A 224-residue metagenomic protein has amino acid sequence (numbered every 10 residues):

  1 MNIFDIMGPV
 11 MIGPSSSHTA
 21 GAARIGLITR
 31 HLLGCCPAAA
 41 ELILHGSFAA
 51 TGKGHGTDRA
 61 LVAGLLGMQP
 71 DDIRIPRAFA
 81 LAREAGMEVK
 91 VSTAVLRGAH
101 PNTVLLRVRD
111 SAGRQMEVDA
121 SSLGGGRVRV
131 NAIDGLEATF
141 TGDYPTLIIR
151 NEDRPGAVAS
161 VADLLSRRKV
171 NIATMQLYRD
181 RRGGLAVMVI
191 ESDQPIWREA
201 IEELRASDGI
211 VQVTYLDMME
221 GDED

Functional and structural regions predicted by a protein language model:
M1-M11, A40-I43: Short, hydrophobic/aliphatic alpha-helical segments
G8-G26: Conserved phosphate/anionic-ligand binding catalytic regions in large, soluble enzymes, centered on
I12, I28-C35, L66-P70, E84-E88 (+4 more regions): Generic secondary-structure signature for well-ordered alpha-helical cores
L32-E41, I75, P101: Non-transmembrane, aqueous-exposed alpha-helical and coiled segments at domain scale
E41, H45-E84: A structural-propensity feature for long, helix-poor, extended segments
T51-R59, P101, L185-E191: Short glycine/threonine-rich loop-to-helix capping motif typified by GTGT followed within a few residues by an Asp-Pro
L66-M116: Contiguous domain-boundary segments centered on the initiation and propagation of an alpha-helix
R77, V91, V118-D224: A conserved regulatory-domain signal marking ACT and ACT-like small-molecule sensing domains and adjacent regulatory
